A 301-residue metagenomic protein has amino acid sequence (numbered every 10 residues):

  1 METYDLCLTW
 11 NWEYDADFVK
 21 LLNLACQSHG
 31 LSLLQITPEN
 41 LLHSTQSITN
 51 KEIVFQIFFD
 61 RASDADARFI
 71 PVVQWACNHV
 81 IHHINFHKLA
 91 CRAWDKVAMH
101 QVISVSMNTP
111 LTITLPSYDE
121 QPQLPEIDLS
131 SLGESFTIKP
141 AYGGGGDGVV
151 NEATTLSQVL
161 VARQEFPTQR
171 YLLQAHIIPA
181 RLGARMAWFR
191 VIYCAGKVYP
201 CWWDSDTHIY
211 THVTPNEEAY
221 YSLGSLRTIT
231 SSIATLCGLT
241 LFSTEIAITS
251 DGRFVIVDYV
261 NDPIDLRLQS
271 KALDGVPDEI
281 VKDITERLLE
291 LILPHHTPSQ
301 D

Functional and structural regions predicted by a protein language model:
M1-C7: Extreme N-terminal starter segment of soluble prokaryotic enzymes
W10-P122: Conserved N-proximal alpha/beta basic substrate-recognition cap immediately N-terminal to, or forming the N-lobe
K88-A90, S117-E120, A141-G145, T155-S157 (+1 more regions): Short acidic/polar capping segments at secondary-structure boundaries
I103, D128-D147, T168-G183: ATP-grasp fold ATP-binding core
F136, Y199, F242, V255-D258: Protein kinase-like catalytic core scaffold
V150-C237: Phosphate-binding site of ATP-dependent enzymes
L239-D251: A short glycine-rich, hydrophobically flanked beta-strand micro-motif that places a catalytic Asp/Glu for divalent metal
I248-D301: C-terminal active-site "lid" helix and adjoining low-complexity regulatory extension at the edge of ATP-using catalytic
